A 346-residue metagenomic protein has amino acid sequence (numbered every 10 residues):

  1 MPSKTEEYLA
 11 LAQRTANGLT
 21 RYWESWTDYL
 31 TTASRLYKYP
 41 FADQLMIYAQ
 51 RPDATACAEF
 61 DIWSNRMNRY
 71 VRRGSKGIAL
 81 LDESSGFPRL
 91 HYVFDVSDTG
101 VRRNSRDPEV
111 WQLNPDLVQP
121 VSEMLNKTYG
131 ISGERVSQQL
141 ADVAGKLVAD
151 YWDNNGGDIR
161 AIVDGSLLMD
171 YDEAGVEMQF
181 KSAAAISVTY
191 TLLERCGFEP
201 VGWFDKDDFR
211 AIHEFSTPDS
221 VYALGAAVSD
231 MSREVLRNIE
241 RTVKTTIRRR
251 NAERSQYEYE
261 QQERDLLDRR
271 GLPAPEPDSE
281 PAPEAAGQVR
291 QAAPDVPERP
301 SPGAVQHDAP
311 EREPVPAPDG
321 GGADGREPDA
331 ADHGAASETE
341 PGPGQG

Functional and structural regions predicted by a protein language model:
M1-A292, V296-G303, H307, G334 (+1 more regions): N-terminal accessory/interface modules of nucleic-acid-binding and processing proteins
P316-G346: Intrinsically disordered, compositionally biased tail regions
